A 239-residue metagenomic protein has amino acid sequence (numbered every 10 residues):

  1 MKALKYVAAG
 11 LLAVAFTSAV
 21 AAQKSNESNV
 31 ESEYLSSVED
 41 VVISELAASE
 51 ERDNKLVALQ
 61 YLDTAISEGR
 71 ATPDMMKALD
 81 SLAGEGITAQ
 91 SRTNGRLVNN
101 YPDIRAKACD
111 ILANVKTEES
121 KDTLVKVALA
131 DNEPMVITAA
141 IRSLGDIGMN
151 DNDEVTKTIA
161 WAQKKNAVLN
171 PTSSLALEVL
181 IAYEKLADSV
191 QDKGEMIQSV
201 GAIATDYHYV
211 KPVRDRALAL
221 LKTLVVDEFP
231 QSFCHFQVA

Functional and structural regions predicted by a protein language model:
M1-A8: Bacterial N-terminal signal peptides that target proteins for export
A9-A15: Bacterial N-terminal signal peptides
T17-A22: Sec/Tat signal peptide C-region and signal peptidase I cleavage site
S25-E33, R52-R70, N94-V98, P102-T117 (+4 more regions): Structural detector for internal amphipathic alpha-helices that build alpha-solenoid repeat scaffolds
S25-L46, E68-N94, T117-L129, M149-N166 (+2 more regions): Amphipathic alpha-helical scaffolding segments comprising HEAT/armadillo-like alpha-solenoid repeats
E39-L59: Long, acidic/serine-threonine-rich intrinsically disordered regions with weak helical/coil propensity that act as
S49-D53, V168, H208: Charged, low-complexity interaction regions
A204, H208-A239: Eukaryotic acidic, Ser/Thr-rich intrinsically disordered low-complexity regions
